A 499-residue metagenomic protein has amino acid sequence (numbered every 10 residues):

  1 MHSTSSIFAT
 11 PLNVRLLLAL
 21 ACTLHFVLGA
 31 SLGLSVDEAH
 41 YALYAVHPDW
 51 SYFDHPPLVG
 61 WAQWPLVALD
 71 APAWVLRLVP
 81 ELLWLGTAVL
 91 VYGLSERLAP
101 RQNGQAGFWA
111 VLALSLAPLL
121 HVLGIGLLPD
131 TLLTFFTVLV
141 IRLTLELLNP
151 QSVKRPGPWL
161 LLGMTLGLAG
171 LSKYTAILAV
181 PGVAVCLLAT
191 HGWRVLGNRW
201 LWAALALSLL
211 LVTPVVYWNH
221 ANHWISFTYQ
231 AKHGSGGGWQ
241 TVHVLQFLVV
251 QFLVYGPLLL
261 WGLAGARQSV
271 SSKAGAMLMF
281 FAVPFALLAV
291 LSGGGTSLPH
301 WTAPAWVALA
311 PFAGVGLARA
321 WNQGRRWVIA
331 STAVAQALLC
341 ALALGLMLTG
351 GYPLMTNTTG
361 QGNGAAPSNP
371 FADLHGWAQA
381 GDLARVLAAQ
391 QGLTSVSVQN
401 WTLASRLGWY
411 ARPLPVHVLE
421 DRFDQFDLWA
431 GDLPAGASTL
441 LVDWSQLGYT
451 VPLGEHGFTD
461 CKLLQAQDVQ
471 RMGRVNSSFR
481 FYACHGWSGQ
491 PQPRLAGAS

Functional and structural regions predicted by a protein language model:
L12-L16, V91-L116, F135: Transmembrane-helix signature of polytopic, membrane-embedded enzymes that assemble or transfer cell-envelope glycans
L78-R101, L139, L143: Transmembrane-helix motifs of polytopic, lipid-linked glycan transferases
G86-L90, L132-S152, P158-L166, L309-F312: Specific aromatic-rich, kink-prone transmembrane helix
E96-R101, V140-P158, W193, G265-V270: Membrane-interface transmembrane helices that cradle and orient dolichyl/undecaprenyl
L119-L133: Short acidic/glycine- and proline-prone juxtamembrane loop motifs at membrane-interface regions of multi-pass membrane
L168, V180-S272, F280, P284-G295: Transmembrane-lumen/periplasm boundary regions of multi-pass, lipid-linked membrane glycan transferases
R319-N357: Signature aromatic-anchored transmembrane alpha helix within multi-pass, membrane-resident enzymes that catalyze glycan
Q379, A388, L419-S499: Aromatic/acidic, Gly/Pro-rich catalytic loop(s) in extracytoplasmic/lumenal soluble domains of multi-pass membrane
